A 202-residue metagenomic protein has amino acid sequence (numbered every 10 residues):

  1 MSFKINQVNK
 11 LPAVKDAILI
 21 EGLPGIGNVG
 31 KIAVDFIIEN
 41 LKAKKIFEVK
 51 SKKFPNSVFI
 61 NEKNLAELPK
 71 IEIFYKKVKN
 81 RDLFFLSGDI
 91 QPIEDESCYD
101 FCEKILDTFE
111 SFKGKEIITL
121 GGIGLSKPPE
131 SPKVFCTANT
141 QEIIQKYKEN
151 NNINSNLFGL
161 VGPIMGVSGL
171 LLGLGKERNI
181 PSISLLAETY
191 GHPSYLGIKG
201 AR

Functional and structural regions predicted by a protein language model:
M1-I90: N-terminal short beta-loop-beta anion/metal-coordinating cradle
L23-V29, P92-E94, G122-K127, I164-M165 (+1 more regions): Gly/Ser/Thr-rich loops at beta-strand to alpha-helix junctions that form or flank small-molecule/cofactor-binding
I32, F36, K104, L170-L174: Alpha-helical scaffold segments in soluble metabolic enzymes
D35-E39, C102-K104, G200-R202: Short, solvent-exposed amphipathic alpha-helical segments in soluble enzyme and RNA/protein-processing domains
F47, F84-L86, E116-I118, F135 (+1 more regions): Hydrophobic/aromatic beta-strand patches that form the interior of the parallel beta-sheet core in alpha/beta enzyme
I90-D95, L157-F158: Surface-exposed cleft-lining segments at the edges of enzyme active sites
I93-I143: Internal, conserved structured core segments that host functional sites
S126-R202: Catalytic cores of processing enzymes, dominated by hydrolases/peptidases, characterized by acidic/His-rich
